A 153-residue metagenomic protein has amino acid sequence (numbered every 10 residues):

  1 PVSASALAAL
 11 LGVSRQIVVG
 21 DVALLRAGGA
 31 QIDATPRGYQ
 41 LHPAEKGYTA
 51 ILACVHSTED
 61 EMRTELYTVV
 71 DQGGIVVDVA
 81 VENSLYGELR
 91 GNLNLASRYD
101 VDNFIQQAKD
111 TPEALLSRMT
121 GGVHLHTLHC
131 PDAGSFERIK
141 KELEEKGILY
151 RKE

Functional and structural regions predicted by a protein language model:
P1, Q16, A30-Q31, A50-I51 (+1 more regions): Structural motif
S3-A34: N-terminal helix-turn-helix
A4-A9, S14, G38, A53 (+2 more regions): Small-side-chain structural scaffolding
L24-L25, T35, Y86, G121: Flexible domain-boundary/linker segments
I32-P43: Minor-groove-contacting beta-hairpin "wing" of winged helix-turn-helix DNA-binding domains
G47-E153: Mid-protein regulatory/catalytic core that forms ligand/cofactor-binding pockets and protein-protein interaction
